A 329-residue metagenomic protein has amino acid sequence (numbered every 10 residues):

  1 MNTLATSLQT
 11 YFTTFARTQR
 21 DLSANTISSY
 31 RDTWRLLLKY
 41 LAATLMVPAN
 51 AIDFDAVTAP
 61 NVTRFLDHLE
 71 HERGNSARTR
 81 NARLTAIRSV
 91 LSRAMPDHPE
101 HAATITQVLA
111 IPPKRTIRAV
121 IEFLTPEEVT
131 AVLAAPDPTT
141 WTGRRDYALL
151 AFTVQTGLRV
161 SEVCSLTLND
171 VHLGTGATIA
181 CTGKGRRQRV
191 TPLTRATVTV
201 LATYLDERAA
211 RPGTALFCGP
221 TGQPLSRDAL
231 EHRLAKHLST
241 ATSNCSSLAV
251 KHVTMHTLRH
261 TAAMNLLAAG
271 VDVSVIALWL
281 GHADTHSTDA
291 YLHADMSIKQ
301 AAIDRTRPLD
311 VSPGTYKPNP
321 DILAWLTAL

Functional and structural regions predicted by a protein language model:
M1-L329: Conserved catalytic core of the tyrosine transesterase superfamily
